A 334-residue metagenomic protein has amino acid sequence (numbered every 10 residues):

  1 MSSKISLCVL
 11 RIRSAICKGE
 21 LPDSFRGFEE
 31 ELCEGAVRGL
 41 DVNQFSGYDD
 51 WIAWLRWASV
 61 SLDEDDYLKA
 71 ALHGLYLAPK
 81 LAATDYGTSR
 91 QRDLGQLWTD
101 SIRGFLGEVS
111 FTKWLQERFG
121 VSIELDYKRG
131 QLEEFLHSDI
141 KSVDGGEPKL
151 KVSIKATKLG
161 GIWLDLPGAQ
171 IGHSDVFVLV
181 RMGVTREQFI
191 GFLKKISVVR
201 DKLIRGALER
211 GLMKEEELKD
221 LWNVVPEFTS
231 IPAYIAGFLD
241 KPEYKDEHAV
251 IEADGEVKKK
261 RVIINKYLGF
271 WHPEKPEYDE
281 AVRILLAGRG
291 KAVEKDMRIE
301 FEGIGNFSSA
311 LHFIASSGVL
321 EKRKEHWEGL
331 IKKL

Functional and structural regions predicted by a protein language model:
M1-H137, G145-E147, A156-L334: Nucleic-acid endonuclease domains
S153: Extended, Lys/Arg-enriched charged tracts that mediate electrostatic binding to polyanionic substrates
